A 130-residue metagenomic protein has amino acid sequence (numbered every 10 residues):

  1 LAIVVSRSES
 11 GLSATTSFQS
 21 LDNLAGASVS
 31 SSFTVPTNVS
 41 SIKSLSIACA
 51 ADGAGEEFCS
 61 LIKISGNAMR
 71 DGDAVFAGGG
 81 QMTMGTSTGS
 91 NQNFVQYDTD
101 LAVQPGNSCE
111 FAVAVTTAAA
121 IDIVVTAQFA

Functional and structural regions predicted by a protein language model:
L1-A130: Beta-strand-centric surfaces of beta-sandwich/beta-rich domains
